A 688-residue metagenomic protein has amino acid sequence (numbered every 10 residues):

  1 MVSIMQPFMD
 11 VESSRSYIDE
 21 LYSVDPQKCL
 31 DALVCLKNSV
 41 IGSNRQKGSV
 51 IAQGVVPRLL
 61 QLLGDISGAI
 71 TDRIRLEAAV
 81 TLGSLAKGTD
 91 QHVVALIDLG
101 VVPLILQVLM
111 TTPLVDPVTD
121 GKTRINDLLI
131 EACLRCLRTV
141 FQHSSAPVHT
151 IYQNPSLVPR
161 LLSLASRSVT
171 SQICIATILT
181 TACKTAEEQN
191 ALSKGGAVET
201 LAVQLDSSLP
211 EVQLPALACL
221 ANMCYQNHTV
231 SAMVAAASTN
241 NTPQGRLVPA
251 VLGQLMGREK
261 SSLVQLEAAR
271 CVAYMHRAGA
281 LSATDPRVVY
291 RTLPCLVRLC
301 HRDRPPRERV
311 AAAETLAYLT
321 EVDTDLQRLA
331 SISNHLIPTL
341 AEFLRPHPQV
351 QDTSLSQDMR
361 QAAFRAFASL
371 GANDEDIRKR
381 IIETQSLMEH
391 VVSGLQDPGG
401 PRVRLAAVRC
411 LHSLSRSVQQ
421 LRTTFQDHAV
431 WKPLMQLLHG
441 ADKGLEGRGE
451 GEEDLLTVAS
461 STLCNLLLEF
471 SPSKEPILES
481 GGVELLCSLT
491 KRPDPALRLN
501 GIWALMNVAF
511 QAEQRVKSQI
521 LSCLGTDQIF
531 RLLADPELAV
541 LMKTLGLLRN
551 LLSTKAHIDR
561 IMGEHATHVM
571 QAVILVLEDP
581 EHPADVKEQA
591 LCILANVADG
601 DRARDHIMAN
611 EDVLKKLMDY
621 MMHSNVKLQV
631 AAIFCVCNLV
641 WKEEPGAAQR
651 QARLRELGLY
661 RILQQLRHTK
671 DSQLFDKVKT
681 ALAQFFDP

Functional and structural regions predicted by a protein language model:
V2-E12, S16-D31, S39-P57, T71-L76 (+22 more regions): Elongated alpha-helical scaffolds that mediate protein-protein interactions in large eukaryotic proteins, primarily
V11, R560, N638, E644-P688: C-terminal interaction modules of eukaryotic adaptor/scaffold proteins
R15-Y22, P26, P57-G68, I97 (+18 more regions): HEAT/HEAT-like alpha-solenoid repeats
S16-D19, L30-N44, Q61-G64, L76-D90 (+24 more regions): Alpha-helical solenoid repeat architecture
T170, E211, L263, P306-E308 (+7 more regions): Alpha-solenoid helical repeat architecture
S193, L266, C487, M562 (+4 more regions): Conserved positions within tetratricopeptide repeat
Q589, D599-Q665: Structured C-terminal portions of repeat-based eukaryotic scaffold domains
